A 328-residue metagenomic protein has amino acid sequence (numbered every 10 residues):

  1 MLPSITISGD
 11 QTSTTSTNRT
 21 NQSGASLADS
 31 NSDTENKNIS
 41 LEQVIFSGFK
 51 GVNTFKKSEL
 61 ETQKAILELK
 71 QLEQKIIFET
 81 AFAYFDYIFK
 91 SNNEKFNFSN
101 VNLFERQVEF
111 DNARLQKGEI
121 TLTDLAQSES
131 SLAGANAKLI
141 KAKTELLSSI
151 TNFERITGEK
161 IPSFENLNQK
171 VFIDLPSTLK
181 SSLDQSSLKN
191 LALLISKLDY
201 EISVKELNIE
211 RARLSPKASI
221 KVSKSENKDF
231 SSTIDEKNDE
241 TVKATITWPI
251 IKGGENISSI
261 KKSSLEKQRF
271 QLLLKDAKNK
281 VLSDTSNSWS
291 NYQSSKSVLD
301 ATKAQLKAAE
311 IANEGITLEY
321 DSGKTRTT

Functional and structural regions predicted by a protein language model:
M1, L72, I76-N97, R106-V108 (+4 more regions): Amphipathic alpha-helical coiled-coil segments
S4-S32, E42-Q71, L194, V204 (+3 more regions): Small/polar (Gly/Ser/Thr/Ala-rich) solvent-exposed segments that form structured loops/beta-strands/short helices used
T34-N36, F82, Q127, K217 (+1 more regions): Transmembrane beta-barrel architecture of outer-membrane proteins
N38-S40, Y84, S219, K243-T245 (+1 more regions): Membrane-embedded beta-strand positions in outer-membrane beta-barrel channels/transporters
E59, L122-S131, K261, T327-T328: Short, charged, amphipathic alpha-helical segments
L67-S187, S288-N291, S295: Periplasmic alpha-helical coiled-coil/stalk elements that build and connect Gram-negative outer-membrane
E159-S223: Amphipathic alpha-helical coiled-coil scaffold segments and their short linker/junction regions
